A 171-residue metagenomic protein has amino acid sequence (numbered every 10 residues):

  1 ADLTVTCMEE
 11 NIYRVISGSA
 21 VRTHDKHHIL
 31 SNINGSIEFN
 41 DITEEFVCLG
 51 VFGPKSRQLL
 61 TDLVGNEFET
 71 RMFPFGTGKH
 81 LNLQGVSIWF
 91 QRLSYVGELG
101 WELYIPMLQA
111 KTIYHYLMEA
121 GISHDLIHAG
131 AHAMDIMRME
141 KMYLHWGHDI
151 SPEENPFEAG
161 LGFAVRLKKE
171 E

Functional and structural regions predicted by a protein language model:
A1-L3: Gly/Ser-rich phosphate-binding catalytic loop and adjacent alpha/beta segment that cradle a phosphoryl group at enzyme
T6-E171: Conserved, structured C-terminal
